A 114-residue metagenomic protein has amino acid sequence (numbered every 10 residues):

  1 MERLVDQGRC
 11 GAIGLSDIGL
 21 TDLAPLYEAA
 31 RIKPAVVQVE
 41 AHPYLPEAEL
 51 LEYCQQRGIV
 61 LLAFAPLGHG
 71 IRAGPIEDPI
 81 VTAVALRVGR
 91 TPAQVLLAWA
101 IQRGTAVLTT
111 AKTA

Functional and structural regions predicted by a protein language model:
M1-A114: Beta/alpha (TIM)-barrel catalytic core signal, keyed to glycine-rich beta->alpha loops juxtaposed to Asp/Glu that bind
